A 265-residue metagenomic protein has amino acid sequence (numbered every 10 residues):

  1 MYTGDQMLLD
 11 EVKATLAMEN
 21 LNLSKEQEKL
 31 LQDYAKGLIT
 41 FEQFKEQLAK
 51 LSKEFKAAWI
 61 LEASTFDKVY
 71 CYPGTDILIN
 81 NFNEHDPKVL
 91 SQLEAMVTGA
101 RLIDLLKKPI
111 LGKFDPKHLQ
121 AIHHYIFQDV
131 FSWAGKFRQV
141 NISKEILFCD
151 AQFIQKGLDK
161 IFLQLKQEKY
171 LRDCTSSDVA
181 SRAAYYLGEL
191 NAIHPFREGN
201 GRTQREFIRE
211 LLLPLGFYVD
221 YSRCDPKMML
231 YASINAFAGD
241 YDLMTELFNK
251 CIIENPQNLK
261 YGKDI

Functional and structural regions predicted by a protein language model:
M1-I265: FIC/Doc superfamily catalytic core
